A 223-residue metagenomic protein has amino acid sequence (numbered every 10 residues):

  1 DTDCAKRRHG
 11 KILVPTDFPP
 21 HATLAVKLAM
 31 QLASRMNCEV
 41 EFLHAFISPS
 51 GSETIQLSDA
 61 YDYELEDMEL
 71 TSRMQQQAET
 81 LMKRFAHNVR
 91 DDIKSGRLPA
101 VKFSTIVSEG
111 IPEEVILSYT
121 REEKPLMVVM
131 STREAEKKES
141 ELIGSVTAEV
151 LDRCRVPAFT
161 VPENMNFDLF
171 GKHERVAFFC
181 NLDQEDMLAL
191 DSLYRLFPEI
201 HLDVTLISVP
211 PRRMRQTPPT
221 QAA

Functional and structural regions predicted by a protein language model:
D1-L24, L98, L126-K138, L142 (+1 more regions): Intrinsically disordered or low-complexity boundary/linker segments at protein termini and domain junctions
D1-R7, I47-S50, Q76, R84-V128 (+1 more regions): Structural beta-alpha unit
D3-M68, E174-A223: Small/aliphatic-rich secondary-structure junction motif
A25, M82-V89, A189-L190: Short, well-ordered amphipathic alpha-helical segments that serve as non-catalytic structural scaffolds within diverse
A33, T120, V150-L151, F197: A generic structural signal for well-ordered alpha-helical segments
L43-A45, I106-G110, V161-E163, I207-V209: Conserved beta-strand termini and adjacent loop/short-helix elements that scaffold enzyme active sites in alpha/beta
Y63-T80: A short acidic, glycine-rich active-site loop that binds or catalyzes chemistry on phosphate/adenosine moieties
K102-S104, P157, D203: Conserved beta-strand segments of alpha/beta enzyme cores
